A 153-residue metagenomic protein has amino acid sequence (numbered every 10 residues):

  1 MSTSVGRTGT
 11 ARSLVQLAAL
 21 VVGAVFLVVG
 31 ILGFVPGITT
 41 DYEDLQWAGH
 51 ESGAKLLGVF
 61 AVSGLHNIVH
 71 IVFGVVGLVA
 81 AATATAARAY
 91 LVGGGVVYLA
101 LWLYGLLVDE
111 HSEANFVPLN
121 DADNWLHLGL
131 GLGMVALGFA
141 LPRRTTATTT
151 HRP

Functional and structural regions predicted by a protein language model:
S2-P153: Membrane-interface extramembranous regions
